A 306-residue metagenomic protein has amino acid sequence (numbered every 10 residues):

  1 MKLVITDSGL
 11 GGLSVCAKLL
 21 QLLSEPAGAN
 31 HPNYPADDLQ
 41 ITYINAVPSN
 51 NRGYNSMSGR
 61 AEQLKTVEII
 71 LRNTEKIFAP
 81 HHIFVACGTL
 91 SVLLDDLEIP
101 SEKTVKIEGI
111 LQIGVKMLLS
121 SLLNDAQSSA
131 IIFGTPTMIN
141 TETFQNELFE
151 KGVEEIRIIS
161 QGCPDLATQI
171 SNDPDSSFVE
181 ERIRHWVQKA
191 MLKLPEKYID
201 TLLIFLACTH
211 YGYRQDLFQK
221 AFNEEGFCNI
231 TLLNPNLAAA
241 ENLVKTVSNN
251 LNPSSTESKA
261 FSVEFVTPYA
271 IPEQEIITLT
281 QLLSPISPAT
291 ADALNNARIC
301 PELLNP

Functional and structural regions predicted by a protein language model:
M1-P306: Non-catalytic structural scaffold of enzyme domains
